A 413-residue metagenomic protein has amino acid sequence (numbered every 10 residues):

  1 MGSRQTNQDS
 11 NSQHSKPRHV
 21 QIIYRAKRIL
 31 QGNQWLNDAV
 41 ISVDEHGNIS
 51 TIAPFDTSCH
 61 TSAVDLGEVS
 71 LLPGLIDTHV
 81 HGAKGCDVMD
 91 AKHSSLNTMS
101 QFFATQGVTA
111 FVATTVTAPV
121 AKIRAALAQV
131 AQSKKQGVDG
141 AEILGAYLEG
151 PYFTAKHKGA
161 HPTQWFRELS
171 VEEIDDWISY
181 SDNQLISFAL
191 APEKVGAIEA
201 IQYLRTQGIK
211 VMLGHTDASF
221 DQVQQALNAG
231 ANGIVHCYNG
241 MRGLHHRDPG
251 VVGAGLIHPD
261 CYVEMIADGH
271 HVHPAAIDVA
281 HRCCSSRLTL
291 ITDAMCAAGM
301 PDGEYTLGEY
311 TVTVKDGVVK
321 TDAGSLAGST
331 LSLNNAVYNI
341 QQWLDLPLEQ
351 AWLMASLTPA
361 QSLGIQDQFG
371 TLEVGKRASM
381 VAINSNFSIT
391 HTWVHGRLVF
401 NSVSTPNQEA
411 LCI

Functional and structural regions predicted by a protein language model:
G2-N7, K16-L72, I413: Histidine-rich, glycine-flanked metal-binding segment
V69-L71, T78, V88-A141, W165-Y180 (+1 more regions): Alpha-helical scaffold segments that flank or form the walls of functional sites
P73-D87, G150, G214-T216, Y238: Histidine-centered catalytic micro-motifs
H81, N97-A126, A141-T154, S181-E193 (+4 more regions): Divalent metal-dependent hydrolysis catalytic cores, especially in the metallo-beta-lactamase
Q101-V112, T154-D182, Q225-C237, D248 (+2 more regions): Active-site gating loops and adjacent loop-to-helix segments of metal-dependent hydrolytic enzymes
D175, S179-M300: Active-site core of metal-dependent hydrolases
G250-V263, H281-K376, M380-A382: His/Asp/Glu-enriched, well-ordered alpha-helical/loop segment that forms or immediately abuts the divalent-metal
Q361, T371-I413: C-terminal cap of metal-dependent C-N hydrolases
